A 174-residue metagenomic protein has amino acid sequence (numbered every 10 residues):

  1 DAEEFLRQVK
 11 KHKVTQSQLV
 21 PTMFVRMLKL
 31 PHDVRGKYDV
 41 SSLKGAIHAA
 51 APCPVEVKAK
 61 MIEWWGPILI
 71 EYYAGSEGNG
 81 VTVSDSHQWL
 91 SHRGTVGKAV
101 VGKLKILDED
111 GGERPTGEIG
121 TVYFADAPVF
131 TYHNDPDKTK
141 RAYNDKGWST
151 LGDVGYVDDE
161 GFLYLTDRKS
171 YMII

Functional and structural regions predicted by a protein language model:
L6, K11-L19, L28-H92, V100-K105 (+1 more regions): Gly/Ser/Thr-rich phosphate-binding loop
Q8, M27, S41, I68 (+5 more regions): Generic signature of intrinsically disordered, low-complexity segments enriched in small/polar residues
T22: Active-site beta-loop-alpha junctions enriched in small/polar residues
A99, E113-G117, Y123-I174: Conserved ATP-binding/catalytic segment of the ANL
